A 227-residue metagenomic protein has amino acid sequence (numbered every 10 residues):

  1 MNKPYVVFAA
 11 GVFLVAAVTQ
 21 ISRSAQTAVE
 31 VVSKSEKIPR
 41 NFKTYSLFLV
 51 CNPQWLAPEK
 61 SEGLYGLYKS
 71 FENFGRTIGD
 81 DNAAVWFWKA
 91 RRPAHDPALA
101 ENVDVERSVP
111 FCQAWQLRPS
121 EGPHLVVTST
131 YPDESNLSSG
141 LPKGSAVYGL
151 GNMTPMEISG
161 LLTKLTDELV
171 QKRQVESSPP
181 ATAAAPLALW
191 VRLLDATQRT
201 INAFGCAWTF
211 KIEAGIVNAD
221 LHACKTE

Functional and structural regions predicted by a protein language model:
M1-F8: Bacterial N-terminal signal peptides that target proteins for export
A9-A16: Bacterial N-terminal signal peptides
S22-T44, G160-T182, P186: N-terminal leader/targeting and pre-domain segments
T27-D96: Local sequence-structure signature of Cys/Sec-based thiol-disulfide redox active-site neighborhoods
A57-N73, E101-F111, P155-T166: Well-ordered, non-membrane alpha-helical segments in soluble/globular domains
G79-S120: Conserved GTPase G-domain substructure that encodes guanine base recognition and part of the catalytic core, centered
R118-S139: A short, hydrophobic beta-strand/beta-hairpin element that forms part of a small beta-sheet core
A183-E227: Membrane-inserting effector segments that mediate pore formation, membrane fusion, or transient membrane insertion
